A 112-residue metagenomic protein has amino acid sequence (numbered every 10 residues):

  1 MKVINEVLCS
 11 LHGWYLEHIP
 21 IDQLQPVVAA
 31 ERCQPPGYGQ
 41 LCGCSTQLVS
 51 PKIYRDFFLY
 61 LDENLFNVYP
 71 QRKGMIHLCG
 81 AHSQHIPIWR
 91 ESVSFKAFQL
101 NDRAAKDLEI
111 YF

Functional and structural regions predicted by a protein language model:
M1-F112: Active-site loop segments of alpha/beta catalytic cores
